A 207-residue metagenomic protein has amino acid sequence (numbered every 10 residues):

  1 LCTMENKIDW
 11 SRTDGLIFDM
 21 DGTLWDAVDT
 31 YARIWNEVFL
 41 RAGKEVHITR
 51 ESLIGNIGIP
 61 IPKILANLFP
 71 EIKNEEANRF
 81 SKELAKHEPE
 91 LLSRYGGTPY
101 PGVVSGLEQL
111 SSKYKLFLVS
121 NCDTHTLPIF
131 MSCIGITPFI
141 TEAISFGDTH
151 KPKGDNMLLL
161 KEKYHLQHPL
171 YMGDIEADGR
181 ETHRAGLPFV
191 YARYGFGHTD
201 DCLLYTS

Functional and structural regions predicted by a protein language model:
L1-T3: Short, Lys/Arg-enriched N-terminal segments with co-localized hydrophobic residues within the first ~10-30 amino acids
I8-P101: N-terminal helical cap/lid subdomain that shapes the substrate entry/recognition surface in HAD-like hydrolases
W10-S11, S112-Y114, K163-Q167: Glycine-rich phosphate-binding loop signature in dinucleotide/nucleotide-binding domains
A27, G173-D174: Acidic di-acidic motifs
L91-L118, T124, G154: Short, acidic loop-to-helix structural element flanking the phosphoryl-transfer center in phosphate-processing enzymes
T124-L170, E176-A185, T199-D201: Substrate-recognition "cap/lid" segment bordering the active-site pocket of phosphatases
Y205-T206: Conserved small/polar residues in nucleotide/adenosyl-binding loops
